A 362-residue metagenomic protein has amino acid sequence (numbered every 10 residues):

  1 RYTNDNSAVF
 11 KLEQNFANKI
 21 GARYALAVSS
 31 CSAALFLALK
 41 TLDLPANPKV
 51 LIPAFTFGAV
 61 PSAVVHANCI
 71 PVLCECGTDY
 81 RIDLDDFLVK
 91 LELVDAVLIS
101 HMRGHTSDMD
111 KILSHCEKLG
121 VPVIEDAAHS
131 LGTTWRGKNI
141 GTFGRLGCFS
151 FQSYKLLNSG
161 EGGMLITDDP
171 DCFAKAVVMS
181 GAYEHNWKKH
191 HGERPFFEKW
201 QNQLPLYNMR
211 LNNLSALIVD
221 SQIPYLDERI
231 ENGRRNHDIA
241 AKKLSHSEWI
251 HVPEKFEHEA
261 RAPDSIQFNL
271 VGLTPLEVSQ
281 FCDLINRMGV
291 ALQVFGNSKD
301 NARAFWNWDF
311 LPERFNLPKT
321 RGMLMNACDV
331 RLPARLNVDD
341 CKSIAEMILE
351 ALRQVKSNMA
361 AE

Functional and structural regions predicted by a protein language model:
Y2-K49, A63-H66, L73, K138: Phosphate-binding glycine-rich loop
S29, L98-S100, I218, E254 (+3 more regions): Short beta-strand segments
K40-A127, T134: PLP-dependent aminotransferase-like
S130, G137-K138, T142-G144, K199-Q203 (+1 more regions): Active-site-adjacent capping/gating segments
S130-R136, F143-S265: Active-site region of PLP-dependent enzymes
E184-P195, I239, Q280-C328, N358-E362: Conserved PLP cofactor-binding pocket of PLP-dependent enzymes
L273-F281, N337-K342: Short, conserved charged micro-motifs
